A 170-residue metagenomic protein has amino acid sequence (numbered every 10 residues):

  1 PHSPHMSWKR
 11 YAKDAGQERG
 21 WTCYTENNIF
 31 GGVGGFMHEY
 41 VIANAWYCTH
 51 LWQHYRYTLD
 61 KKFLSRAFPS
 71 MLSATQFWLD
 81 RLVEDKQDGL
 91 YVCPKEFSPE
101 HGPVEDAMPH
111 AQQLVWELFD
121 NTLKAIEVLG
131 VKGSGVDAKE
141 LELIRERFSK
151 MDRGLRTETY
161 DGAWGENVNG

Functional and structural regions predicted by a protein language model:
W8: Glycine-rich, pocket-lining loop/helix-strand segments that form or immediately flank
A12-S65, P69, S73, F77-L143: The feature captures the catalytic groove of carbohydrate-active enzymes
A138-G170: Long, low-complexity segments enriched in small/aliphatic residues
